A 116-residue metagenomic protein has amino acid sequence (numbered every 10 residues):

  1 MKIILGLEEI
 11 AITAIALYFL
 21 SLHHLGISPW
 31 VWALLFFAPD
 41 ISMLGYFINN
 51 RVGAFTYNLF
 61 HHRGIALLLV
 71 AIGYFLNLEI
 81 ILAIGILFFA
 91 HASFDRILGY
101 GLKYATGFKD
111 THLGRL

Functional and structural regions predicted by a protein language model:
M1-L116: N-terminal membrane-targeting hydrophobic helices
